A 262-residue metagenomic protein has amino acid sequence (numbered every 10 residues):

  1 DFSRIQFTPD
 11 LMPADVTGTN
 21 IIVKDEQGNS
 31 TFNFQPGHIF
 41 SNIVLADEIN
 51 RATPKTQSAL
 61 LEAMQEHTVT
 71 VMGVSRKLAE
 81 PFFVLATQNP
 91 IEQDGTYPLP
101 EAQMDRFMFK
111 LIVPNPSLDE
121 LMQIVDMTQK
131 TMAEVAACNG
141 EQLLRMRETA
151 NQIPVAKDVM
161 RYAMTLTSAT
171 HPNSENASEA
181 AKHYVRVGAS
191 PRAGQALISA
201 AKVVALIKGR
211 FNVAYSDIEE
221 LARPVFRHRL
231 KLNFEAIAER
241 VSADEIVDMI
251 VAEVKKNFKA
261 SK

Functional and structural regions predicted by a protein language model:
D1-D105, L111: Conserved ASCE/P-loop NTPase catalytic core
D10-P13, T53-S58, P81-V84, Y97 (+7 more regions): Amphipathic alpha-helical transducer elements in NTP-driven molecular machines
M12, I21, N50, P54-Q57 (+13 more regions): Signal for well-folded cores of large energy- and translation-related assemblies
D15-N20, E62-M64, R76-F83, P98-E101 (+4 more regions): Short, mixed-charge, low-aromatic patches
T31, V74-A79, T96, E134-V135 (+3 more regions): Short, flexible segments with low predicted structural confidence
N42, A86-P90, V113, A133 (+5 more regions): Alpha-helix boundary/capping detector
K110-A180, I207-F211, Y215, A236 (+1 more regions): Conserved C-terminal "switch" segment of AAA+ ATPases
E175-K262: C-terminal engagement/docking regions of AAA+ P-loop ATPases
